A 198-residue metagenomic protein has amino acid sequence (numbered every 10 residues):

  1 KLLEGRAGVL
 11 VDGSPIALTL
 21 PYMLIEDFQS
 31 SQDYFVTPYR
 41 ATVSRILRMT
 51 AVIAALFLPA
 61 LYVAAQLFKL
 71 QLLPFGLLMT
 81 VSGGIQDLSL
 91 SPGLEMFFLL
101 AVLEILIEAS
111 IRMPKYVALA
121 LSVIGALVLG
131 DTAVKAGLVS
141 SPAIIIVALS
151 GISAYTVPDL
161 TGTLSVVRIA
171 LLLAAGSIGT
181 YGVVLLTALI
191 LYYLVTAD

Functional and structural regions predicted by a protein language model:
K1-E95: Cytosolic regulatory modules rich in charged/polar residues
I53, L70, P92-M96, L100 (+3 more regions): Hydrophobic alpha-helical transmembrane segments in multi-pass membrane proteins
A54, G93, F97, L121-I124 (+1 more regions): Residue-level signal for the membrane-embedded core of alpha-helical transmembrane segments, especially mid-helix
A60, A101, I105-E108, L127-T132 (+3 more regions): Alpha-helical transmembrane segments of multipass membrane proteins
K69, G84, A109, M113 (+4 more regions): Membrane-interface elements of multi-pass transporters and channels
S89, I111-V123, A136-P142, D159-G162: Short, non-helical or kinked segments that cap or interrupt transmembrane helices
F97, A101, L119-V128, V147-L149 (+1 more regions): Hydrophobic alpha-helical segments embedded in the membrane of multi-pass proteins
S141-D198: Hydrophobic alpha-helical transmembrane segments of membrane transport and translocation systems, primarily multi-pass
